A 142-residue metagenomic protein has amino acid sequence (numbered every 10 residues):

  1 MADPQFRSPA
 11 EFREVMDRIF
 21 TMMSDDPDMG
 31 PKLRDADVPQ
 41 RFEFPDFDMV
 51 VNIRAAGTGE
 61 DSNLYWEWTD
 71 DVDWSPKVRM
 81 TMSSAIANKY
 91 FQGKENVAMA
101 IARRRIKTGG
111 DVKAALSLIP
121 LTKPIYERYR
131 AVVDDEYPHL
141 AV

Functional and structural regions predicted by a protein language model:
M1-V142: Feature captures hydrophobic
